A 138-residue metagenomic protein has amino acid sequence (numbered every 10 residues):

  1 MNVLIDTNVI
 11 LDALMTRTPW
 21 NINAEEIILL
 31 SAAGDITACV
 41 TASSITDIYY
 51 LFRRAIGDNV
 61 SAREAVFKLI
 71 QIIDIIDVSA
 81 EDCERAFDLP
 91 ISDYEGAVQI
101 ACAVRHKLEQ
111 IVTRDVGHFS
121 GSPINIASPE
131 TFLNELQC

Functional and structural regions predicted by a protein language model:
M1-V40, R54-V60, G121, E130-C138: Short, well-structured N-terminal submotif of metal-dependent ribonuclease cores
N2, I72, V104-C138: Acidic, PIN/NYN-like endoribonuclease modules and their adjacent C-terminal/linker elements
L11, T46-Y49, H118-S120: Short, active-site-adjacent cap segments at secondary-structure transitions
E25-I28, V66, I100: Short amphipathic alpha-helical segments and helix-helix/interface helices
C39, I76, A127: General small-molecule cofactor/ligand-binding pocket signal
V40-A42, T113: Short beta-strand segments at enzyme active-site cores
A42-Y49, R53-I70: Glycine/small-residue-rich phosphate/adenosyl-binding loop
D74-V116: Active-site neighborhoods of divalent-metal-dependent phosphate/nucleic-acid chemistry enzymes
